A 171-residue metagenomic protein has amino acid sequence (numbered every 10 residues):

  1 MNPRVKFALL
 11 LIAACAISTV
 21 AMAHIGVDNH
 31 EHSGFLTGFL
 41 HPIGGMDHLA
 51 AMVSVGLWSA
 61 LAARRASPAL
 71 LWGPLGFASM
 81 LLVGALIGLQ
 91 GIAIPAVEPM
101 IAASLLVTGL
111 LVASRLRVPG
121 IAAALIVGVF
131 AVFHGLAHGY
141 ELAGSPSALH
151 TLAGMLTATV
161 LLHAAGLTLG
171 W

Functional and structural regions predicted by a protein language model:
N2-W171: Membrane metalloprotein/metal-transporter helix-bundle signature
